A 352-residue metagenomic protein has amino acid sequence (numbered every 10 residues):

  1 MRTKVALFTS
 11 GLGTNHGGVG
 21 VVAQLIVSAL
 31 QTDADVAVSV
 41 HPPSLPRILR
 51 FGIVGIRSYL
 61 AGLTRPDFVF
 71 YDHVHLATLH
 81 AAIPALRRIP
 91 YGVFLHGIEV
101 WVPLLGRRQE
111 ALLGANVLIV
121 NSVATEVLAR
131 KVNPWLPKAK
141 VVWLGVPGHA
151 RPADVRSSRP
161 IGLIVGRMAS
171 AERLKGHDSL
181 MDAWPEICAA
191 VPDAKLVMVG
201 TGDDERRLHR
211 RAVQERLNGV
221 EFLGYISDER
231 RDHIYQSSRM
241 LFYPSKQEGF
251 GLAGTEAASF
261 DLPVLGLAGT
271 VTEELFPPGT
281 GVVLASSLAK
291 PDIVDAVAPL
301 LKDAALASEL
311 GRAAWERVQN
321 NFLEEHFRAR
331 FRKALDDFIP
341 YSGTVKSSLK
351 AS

Functional and structural regions predicted by a protein language model:
G20-L25, S170-E186, D203-R206, P291: A conserved mid-protein helix/loop that constitutes part of the nucleotide-sugar donor-binding site
Y71-L76: Short His-centered aromatic/hydrophobic patch
A124, G145: Carbohydrate-associated surface elements
D154-K175, M181-C188, V197: Conserved donor-binding/catalytic core segment of Leloir-type glycosyltransferases
R206-I226, D232: Nucleotide-activated donor-binding/catalytic signature segment of Leloir-type glycosyltransferases, i.e., the conserved
K246: Aromatic "clamp/platform" in nucleotide-sugar-dependent glycosyltransferases that forms part of the donor/acceptor
P263-G266: Short hydrophobic beta-strand element within catalytic cores of glycosyltransferases and related nucleotide-activated
P278, V282-P291, P299-A305: Conserved acidic donor-binding segment of nucleotide-sugar-dependent glycosyltransferases
